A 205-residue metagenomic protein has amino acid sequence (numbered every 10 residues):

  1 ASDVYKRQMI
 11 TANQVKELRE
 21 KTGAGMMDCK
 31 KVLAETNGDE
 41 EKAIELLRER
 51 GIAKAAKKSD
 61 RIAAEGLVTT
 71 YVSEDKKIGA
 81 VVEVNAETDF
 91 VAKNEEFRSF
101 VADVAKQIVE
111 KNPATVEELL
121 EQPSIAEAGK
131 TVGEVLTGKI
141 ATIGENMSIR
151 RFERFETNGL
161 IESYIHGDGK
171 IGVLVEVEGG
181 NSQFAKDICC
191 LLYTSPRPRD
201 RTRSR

Functional and structural regions predicted by a protein language model:
A1-Y5, Y193-R205: Single conserved hydrophobic/aromatic residue that forms the stacking wall/gate of nucleotide- or nucleobase-binding
M9-S195, R199: N-terminal assembly/interaction segments in proteins that build large macromolecular machines
